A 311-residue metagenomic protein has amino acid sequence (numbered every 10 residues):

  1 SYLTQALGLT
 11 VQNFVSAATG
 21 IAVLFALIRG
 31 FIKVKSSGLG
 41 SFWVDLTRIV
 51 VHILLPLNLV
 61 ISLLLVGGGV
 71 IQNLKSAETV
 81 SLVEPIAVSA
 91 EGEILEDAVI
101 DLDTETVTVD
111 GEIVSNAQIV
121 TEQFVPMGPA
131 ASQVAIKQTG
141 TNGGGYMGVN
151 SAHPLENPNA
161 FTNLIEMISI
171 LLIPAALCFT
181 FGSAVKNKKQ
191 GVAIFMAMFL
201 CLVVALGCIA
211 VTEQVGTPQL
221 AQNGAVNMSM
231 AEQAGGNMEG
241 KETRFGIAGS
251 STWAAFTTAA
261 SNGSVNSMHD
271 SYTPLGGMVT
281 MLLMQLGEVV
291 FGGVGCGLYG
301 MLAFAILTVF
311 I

Functional and structural regions predicted by a protein language model:
S1-I311: Membrane-proximal intracellular helices of multi-pass ion channels
